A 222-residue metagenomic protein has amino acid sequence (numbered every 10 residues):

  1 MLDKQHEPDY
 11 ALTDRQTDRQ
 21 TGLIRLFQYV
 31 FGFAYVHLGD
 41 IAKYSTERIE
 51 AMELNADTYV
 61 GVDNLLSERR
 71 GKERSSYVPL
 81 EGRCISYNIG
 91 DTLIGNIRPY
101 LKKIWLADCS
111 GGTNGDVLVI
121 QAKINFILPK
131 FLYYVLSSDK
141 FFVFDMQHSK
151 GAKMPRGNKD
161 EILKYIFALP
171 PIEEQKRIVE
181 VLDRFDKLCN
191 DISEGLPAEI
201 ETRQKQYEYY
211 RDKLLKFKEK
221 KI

Functional and structural regions predicted by a protein language model:
M1-I222: Charged, alpha-helix-forming regions
